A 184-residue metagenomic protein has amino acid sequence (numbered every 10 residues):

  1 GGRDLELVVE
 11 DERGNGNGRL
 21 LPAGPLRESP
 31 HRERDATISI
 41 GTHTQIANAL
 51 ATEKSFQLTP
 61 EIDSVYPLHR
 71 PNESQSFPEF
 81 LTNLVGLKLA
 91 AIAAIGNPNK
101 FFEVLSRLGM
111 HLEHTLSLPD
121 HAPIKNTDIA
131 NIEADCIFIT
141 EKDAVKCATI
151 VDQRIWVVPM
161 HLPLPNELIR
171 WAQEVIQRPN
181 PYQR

Functional and structural regions predicted by a protein language model:
G1-E6, D11, P60-P71: Extended acidic/charged loop-beta regions that coordinate divalent cations and stabilize anionic phosphate/carboxylate
G1-K54: Phosphate/Mg2+-binding loops and adjacent switch elements in nucleotide/diphosphate-handling enzyme cores
D4-E6, A51-P60, G109-E113, D152-P159: Active-site regions of enzymes building and remodeling cell-envelope glycoconjugates
G16-L26, V65-P71, P123-T127, L164-E174: Short, charged, surface-exposed secondary-structure boundary motifs
T37-I46, Q57-S64, I92-N97, L118-P123 (+2 more regions): G-domain G4 guanine-recognition motif of GTPases
D63-N72, P78-D120, D143, R178 (+1 more regions): Redox- and metal-dependent alpha/beta enzyme cores, enriched for Fe-S-associated oxidoreductases and cofactor-handling
L118-P123, R154-P181: Short, flexible loop segments at boundaries between secondary-structure elements
I124-F138: Conserved motor-coupling elements within RecA-like helicase/translocase cores
